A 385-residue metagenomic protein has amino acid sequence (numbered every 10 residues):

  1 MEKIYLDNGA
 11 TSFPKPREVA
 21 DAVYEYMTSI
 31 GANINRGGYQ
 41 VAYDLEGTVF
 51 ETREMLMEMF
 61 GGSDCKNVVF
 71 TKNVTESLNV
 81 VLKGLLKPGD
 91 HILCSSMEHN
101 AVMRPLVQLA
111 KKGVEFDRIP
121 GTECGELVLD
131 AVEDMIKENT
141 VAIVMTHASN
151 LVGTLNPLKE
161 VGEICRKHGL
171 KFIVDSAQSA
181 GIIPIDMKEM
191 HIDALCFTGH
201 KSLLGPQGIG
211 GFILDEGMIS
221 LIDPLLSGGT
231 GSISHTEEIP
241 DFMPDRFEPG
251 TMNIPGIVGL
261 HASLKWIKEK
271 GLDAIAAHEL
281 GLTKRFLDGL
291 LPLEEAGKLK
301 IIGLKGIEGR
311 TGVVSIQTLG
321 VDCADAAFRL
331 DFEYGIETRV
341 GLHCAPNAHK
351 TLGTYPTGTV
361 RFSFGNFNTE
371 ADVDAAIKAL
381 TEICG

Functional and structural regions predicted by a protein language model:
M1-G385: Pyridoxal 5′-phosphate
